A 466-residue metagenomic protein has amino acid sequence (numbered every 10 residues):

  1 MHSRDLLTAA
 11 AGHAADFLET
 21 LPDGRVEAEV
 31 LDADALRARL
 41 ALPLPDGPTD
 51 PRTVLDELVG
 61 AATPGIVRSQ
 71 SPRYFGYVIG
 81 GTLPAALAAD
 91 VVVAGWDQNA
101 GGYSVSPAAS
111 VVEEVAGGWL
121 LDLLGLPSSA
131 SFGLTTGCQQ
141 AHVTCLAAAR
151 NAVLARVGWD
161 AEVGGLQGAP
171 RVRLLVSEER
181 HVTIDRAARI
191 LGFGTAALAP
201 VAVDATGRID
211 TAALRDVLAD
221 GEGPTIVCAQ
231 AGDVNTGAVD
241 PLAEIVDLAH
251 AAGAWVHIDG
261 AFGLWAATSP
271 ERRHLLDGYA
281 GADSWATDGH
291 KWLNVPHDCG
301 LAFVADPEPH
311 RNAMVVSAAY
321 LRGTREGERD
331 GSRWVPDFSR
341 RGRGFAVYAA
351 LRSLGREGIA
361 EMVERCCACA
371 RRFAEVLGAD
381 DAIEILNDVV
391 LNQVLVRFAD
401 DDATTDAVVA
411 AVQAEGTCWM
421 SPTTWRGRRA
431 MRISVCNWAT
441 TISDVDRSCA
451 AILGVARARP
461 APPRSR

Functional and structural regions predicted by a protein language model:
M1-S129, S434, T440, A451-I452: N-terminal entrance/gating region of PLP-dependent enzymes' catalytic architecture
L120-A148, A199-V201: Short loop-beta-helix segment that forms the pyridoxal 5′-phosphate
A141-R311: Conserved PLP-enzyme active-site core in the AAT-like
D277-D381: Active-site C-terminal subdomain of aminotransferase-like
I383-V412: Conserved PLP-binding catalytic core of the aspartate aminotransferase-like
D388, Q393, E415-R432: Conserved PLP cofactor-binding pocket of PLP-dependent enzymes
W425-R466: PLP-dependent enzyme catalytic core of the Aspartate aminotransferase-like
